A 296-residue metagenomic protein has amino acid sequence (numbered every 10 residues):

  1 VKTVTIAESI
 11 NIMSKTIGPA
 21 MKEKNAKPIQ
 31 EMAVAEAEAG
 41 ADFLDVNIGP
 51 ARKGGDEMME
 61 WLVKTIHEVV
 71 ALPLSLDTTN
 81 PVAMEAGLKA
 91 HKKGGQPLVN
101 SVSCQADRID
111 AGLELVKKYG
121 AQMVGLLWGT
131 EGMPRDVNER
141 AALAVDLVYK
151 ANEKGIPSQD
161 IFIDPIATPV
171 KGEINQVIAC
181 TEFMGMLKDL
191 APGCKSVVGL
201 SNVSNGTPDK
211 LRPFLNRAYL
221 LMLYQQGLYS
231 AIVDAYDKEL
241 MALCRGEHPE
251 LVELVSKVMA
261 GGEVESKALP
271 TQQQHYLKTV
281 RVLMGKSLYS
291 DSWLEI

Functional and structural regions predicted by a protein language model:
V1-P19, Q30-E31, A235-I296: Extended, intrinsically disordered, low-complexity segments
T3-E31, G55, N100-A106, T130-N138 (+1 more regions): Active-site mouth loops of central-metabolism enzymes
T3-T5, D42-D45, P73-S75, Q96-L98 (+4 more regions): Structural preference for beta-strand elements that scaffold enzyme active sites
I10-I12, I48-R52, N80-V82, S103-Q105 (+4 more regions): Active-site-proximal loop/turn and secondary-structure-junction residues that shape catalytic pockets, frequently
A37-L72, A167-V177: Glycine-rich, proline-tolerant flexible connector loops at the mouths of alpha/beta enzymes
D45-A51, L72-N80, Q96-D107, L127 (+1 more regions): Catalytic beta/alpha-barrel core
G55-V63, M84-K92, G112-L115, R140 (+1 more regions): Distinct, well-ordered alpha-helical segments
A111, K118-S266: Catalytic alpha/beta core domains of metabolic enzymes, predominantly
